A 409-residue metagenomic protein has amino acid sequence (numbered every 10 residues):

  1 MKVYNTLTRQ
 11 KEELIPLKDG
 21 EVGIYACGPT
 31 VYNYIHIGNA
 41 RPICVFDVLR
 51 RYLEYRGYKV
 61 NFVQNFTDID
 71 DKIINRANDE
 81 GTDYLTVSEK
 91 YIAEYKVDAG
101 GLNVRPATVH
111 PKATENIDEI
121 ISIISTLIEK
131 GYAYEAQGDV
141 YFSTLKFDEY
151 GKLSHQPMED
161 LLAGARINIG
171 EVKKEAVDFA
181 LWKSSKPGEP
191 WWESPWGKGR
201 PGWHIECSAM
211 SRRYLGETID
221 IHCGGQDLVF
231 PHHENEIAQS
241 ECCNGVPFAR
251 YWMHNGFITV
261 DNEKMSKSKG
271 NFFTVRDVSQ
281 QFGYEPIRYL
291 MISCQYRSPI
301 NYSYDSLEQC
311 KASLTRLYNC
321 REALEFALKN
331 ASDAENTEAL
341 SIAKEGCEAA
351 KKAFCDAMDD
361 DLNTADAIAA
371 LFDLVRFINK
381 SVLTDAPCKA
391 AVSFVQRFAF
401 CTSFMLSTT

Functional and structural regions predicted by a protein language model:
M1-Y32, D47, V97, D118-E325: Alpha-helical recognition segments enriched in aromatics with Gly/Pro capping that present substrate-recognition
T8-E13, L17-R105: N-terminal, positively charged nucleic-acid-binding surface of large information/translation enzymes
R41, E115, G202-E206, L362 (+1 more regions): Aromatic- and histidine-enriched alpha-helix N-cap/loop-to-helix transition segments that scaffold the rims
F62, S88, E175, S268 (+2 more regions): Generic alpha-helical segment signature
F66-D70, I92-Y95, R105-I120, G138-F147: Short, glycine/charge-rich beta-strand/loop segments that flank catalytic centers and engage negatively charged groups
A77-Y84, T108-T114, G197, G225: The substrate-binding groove and active-site-proximal loops of carbohydrate-active enzymes, especially glycoside
K264, F273-T409: Structural preference for alpha-helix termini/caps and helix-kink/transition segments
